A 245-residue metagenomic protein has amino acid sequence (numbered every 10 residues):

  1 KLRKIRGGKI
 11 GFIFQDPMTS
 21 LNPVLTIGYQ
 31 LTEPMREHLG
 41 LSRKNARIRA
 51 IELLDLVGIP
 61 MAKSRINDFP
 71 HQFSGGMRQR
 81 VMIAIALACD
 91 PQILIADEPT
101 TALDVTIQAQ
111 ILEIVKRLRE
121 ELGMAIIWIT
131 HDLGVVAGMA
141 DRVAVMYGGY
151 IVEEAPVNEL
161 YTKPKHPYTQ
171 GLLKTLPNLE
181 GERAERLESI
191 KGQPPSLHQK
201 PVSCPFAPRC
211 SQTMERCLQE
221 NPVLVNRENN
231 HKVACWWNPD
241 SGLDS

Functional and structural regions predicted by a protein language model:
L2, Y29-N45, D55-I59, Q72 (+1 more regions): ABC-type ATPase nucleotide-binding domains, specifically the catalytic core motifs of the NBD
R3, P156-S245: Charged, flexible cofactor/metal-binding loops and thiol motifs
L31, I83, I107, I111: Hydrophobic anchor residue at the start of the ABC signature
K44-I59, I66-N67, T162, Q170-K174: ABC ATPase nucleotide-binding domain helical subdomain, centered on the C-loop/LSGGQ "ABC signature"
D68-F73, M77: Conserved ABC ATPase signature
A88-Q92: A short, proline-enriched helix->beta-strand linker immediately N-terminal to the Walker B motif in ABC-type P-loop
I95-P99, L103-E185: P-loop NTP-binding/switch modules centered on Walker-like glycine-rich loops
